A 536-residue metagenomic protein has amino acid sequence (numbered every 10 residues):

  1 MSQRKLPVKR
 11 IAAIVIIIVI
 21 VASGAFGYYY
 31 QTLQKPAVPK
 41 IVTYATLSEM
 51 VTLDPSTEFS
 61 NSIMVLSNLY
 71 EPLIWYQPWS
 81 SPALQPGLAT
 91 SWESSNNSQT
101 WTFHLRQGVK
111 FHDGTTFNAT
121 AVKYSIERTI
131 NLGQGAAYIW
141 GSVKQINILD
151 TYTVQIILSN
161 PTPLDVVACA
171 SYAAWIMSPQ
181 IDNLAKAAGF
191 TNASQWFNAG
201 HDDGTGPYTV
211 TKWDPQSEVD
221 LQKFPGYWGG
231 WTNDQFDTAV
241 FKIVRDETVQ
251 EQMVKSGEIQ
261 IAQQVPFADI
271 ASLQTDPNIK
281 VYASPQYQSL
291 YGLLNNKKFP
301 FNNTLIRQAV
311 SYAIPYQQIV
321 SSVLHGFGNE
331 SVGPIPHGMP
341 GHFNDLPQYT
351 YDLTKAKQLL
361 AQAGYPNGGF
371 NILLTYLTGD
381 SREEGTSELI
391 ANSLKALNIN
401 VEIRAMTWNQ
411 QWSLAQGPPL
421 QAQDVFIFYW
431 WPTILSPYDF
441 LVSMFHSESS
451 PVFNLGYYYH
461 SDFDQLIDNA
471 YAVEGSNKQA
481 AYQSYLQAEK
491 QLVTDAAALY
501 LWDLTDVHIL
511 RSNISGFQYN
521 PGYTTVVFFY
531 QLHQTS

Functional and structural regions predicted by a protein language model:
Y44, P215-S217, A361-T433, L455 (+2 more regions): Ligand/substrate-recognition segments at binding pockets and active sites
A45-S94, E127, D203-T205: N-terminal lobe/hinge region of extracytoplasmic solute-binding protein
Q77-W79, S171-D234, T238, D246 (+2 more regions): Gly/Pro-rich hinge or "lid" segments in bacterial periplasmic/extracellular proteins
Y138-A187, K212: Surface-exposed binding/hinge segments that line and control ligand-binding clefts or catalytic entry sites
Y208, N329-Q362, T378-G385, S476: Structural transition elements
G226-S272, N400: Ligand-site clamp/hinge motif
E402-W412, D439-R511, S536: Extracytoplasmic/peripheral linker and loop segments enriched in polar/acidic and small residues with frequent Thr/Pro
H508-S536: Long beta-strand-rich cores associated with HINT superfamily self-processing modules
